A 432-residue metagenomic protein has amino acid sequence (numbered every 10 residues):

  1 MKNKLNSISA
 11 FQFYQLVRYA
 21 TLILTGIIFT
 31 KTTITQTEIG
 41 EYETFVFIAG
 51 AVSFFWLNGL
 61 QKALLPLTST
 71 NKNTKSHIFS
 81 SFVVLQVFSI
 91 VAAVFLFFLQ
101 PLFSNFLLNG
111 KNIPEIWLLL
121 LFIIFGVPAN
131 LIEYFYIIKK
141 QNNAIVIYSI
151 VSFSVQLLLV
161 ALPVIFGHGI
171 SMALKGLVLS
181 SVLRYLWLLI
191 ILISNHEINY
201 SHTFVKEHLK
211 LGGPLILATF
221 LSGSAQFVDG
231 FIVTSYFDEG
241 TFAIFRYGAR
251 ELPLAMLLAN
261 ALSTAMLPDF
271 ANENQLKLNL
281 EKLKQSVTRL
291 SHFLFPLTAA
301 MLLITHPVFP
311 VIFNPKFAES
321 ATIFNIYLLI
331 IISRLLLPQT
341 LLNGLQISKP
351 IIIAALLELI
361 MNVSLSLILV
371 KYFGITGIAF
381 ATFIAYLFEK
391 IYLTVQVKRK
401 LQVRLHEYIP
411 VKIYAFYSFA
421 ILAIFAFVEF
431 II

Functional and structural regions predicted by a protein language model:
M1-K4, N143-I147, I170-L177, L186-Q226 (+3 more regions): Interhelical loop/hinge segments that connect adjacent transmembrane helices in multipass membrane
K2-Q61, S89-F97, L157, G213-G240 (+2 more regions): Signature of the first transmembrane helix
A20-I39, S104-N105, G223-L254, A265 (+3 more regions): Helix-terminus/linker motif at the lipid-water interface of multi-pass membrane proteins
Q36, Q100-L119, M301-S333: Interfacial segments at transmembrane-helix termini and the short loops linking adjacent helices
F54-K72, I137-I138, L252-L294, L341-G344: Helix-loop junctions and terminal segments of transmembrane helices in multi-pass membrane transport/translocation
L67-T70, F125-I147, L328-L357, V397: Membrane-interface junctions at transmembrane-helix termini in multi-pass inner-membrane proteins
F95, E358-M361, Y408-I432: Transmembrane alpha-helical segments of multi-pass transport proteins
I113, W117, V146-S194, L357-M361 (+2 more regions): Hydrophobic alpha-helical transmembrane segments
